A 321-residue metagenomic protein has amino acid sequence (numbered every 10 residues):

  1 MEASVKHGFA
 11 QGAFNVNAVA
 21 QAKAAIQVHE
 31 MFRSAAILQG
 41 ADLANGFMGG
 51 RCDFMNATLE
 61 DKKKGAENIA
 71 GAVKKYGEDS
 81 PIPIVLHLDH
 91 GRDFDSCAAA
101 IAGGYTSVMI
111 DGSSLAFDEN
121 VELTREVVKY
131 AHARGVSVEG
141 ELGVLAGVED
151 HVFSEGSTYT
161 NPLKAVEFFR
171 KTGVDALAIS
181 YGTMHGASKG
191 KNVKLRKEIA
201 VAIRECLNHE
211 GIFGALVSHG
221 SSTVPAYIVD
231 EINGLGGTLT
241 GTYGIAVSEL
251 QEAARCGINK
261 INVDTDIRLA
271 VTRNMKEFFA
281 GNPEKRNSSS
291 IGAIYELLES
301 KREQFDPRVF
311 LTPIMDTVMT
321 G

Functional and structural regions predicted by a protein language model:
M1-H7, V19-P81, G91-A215, A226-Y243 (+2 more regions): Alpha/beta enzyme core
Q11-N15, V85-H87, M109, L216-S218 (+2 more regions): Short catalytic-loop micro-motif centered on adjacent basic/acidic residues
N15, D61, N161, V193-E210 (+4 more regions): Poly-acidic low-complexity segments
S222: Short active-site segment of divalent metal-dependent hydrolases/proteases that encodes the spacing between
G234, L239, I245-G321: C-terminal alpha-helical cap/extension of soluble enzyme domains
